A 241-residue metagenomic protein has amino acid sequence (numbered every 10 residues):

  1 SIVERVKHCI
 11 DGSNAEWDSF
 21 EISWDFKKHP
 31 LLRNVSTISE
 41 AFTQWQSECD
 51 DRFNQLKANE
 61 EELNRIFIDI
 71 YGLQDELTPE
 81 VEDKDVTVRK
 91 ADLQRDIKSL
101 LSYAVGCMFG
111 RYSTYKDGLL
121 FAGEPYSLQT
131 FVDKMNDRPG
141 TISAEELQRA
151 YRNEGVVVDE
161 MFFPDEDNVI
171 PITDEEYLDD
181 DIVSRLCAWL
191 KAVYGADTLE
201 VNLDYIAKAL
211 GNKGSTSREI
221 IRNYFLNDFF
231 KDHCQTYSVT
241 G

Functional and structural regions predicted by a protein language model:
S1-I68: Extended amphipathic alpha-helical segments enriched in small hydrophobics
Q55-A58, N64-I68, G72, E76-G241: Terminal accessory regions of large proteins
